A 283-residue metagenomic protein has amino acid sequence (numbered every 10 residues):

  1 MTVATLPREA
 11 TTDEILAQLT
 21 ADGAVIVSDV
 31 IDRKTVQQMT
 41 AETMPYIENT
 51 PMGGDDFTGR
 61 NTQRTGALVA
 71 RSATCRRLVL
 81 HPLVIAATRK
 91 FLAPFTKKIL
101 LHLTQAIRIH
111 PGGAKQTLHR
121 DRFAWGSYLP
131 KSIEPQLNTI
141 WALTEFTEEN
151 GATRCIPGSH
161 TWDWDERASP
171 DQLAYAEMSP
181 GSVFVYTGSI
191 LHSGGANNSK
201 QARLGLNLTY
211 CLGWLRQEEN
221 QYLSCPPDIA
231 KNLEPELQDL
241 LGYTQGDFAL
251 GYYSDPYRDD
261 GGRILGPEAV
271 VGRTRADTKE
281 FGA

Functional and structural regions predicted by a protein language model:
M1-D22, S28-L118, R122-W125: Non-heme Fe(II)-dependent double-stranded beta-helix
G23-A24, G181: Catalytic palm active-site di-aspartate
I26-V27, F184-Y186: Short hydrophobic-aromatic micro-motifs
P82-A86, L137, S179, F184: A structural signal for well-ordered alpha-helical segments within the folded catalytic domains of diverse enzymes
L103-A106, T139-W141, L206-Y210: A structural signal for short, well-ordered beta-strand segments
G113-M178, L215-C225: Catalytic core of non-heme Fe(II) oxygenases with the double-stranded beta-helix
W162-V185, G195-A283: Conserved double-stranded beta-helix
I190-H192: Short, charged beta-turn/beta-strand-edge "cap" motif at the junction between a beta-strand and an adjacent loop
